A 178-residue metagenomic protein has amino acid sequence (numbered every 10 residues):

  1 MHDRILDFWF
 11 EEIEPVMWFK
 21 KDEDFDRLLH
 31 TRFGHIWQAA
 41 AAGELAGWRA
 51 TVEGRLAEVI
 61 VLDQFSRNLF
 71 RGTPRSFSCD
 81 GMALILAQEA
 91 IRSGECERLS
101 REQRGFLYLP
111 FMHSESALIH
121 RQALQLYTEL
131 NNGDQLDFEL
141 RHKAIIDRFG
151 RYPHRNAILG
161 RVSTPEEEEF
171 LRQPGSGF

Functional and structural regions predicted by a protein language model:
M1-A57, V61-G72, F77-F178: Intrinsically disordered, low-complexity activation-like regions
